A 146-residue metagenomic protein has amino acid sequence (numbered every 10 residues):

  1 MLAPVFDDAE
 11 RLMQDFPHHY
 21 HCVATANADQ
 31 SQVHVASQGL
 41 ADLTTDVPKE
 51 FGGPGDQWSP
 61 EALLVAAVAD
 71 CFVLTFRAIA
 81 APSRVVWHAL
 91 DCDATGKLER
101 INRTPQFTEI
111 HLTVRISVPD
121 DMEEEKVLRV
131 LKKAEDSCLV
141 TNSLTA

Functional and structural regions predicted by a protein language model:
L2-A66, V73-A146: Extended beta-strand/beta-hairpin segments
